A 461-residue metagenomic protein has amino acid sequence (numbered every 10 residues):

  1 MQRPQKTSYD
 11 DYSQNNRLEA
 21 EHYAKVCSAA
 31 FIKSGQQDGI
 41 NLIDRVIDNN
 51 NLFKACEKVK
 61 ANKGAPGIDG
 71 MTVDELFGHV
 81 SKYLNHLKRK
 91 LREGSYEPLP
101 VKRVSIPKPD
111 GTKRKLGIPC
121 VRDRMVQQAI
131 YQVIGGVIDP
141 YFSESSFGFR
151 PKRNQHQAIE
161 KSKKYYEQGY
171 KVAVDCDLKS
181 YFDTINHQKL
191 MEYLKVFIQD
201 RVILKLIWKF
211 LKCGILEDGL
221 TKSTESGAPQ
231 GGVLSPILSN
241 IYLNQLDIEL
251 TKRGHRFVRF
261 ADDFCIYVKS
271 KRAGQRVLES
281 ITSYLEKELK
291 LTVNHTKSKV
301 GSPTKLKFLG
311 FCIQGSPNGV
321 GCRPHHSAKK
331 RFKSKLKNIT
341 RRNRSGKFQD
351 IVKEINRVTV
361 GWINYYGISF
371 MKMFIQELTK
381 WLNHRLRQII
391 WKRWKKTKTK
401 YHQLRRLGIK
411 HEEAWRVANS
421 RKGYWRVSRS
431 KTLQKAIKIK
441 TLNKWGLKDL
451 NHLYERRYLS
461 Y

Functional and structural regions predicted by a protein language model:
M1-S81: Non-catalytic, polymerase-adjacent accessory regions of viral genome-replication enzymes
S34-Q36, N62-I68, P109, I138-F142 (+7 more regions): Short acidic (Asp/Glu) and glycine-rich catalytic loops that position anionic groups and cofactors
I47-L52, P100-V104, P109, L211 (+1 more regions): Core structural elements
Y83, K90-V104, P109, Y141-K305: Conserved polymerase palm-domain catalytic core
I130: Nucleotide/phosphate-binding loop and acidic/charged catalytic motifs in nucleotide-binding or -utilizing enzymes
K212, S283, E288-E354, V358-V360: A conserved non-catalytic segment of reverse transcriptases and RNA-directed RNA polymerases corresponding to the late
I351-T397, Y401, R405: Non-catalytic, peripheral interaction segments enriched in hydrophobic/basic residues
W394-Y461: Extended C-terminal regions of large enzymes
